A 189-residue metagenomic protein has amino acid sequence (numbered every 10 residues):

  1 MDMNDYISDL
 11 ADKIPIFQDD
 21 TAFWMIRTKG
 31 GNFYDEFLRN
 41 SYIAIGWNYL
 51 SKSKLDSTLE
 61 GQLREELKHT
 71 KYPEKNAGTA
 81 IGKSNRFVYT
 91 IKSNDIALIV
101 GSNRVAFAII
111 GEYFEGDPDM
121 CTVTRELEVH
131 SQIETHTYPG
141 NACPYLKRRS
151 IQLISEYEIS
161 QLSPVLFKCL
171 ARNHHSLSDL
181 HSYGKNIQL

Functional and structural regions predicted by a protein language model:
M1-K52, R125-L189: Contiguous surface segments at macromolecular interaction interfaces
L55-L146, I154: Structured alpha/beta reader/binder surfaces that contact nucleic acids or chromatin modification marks
